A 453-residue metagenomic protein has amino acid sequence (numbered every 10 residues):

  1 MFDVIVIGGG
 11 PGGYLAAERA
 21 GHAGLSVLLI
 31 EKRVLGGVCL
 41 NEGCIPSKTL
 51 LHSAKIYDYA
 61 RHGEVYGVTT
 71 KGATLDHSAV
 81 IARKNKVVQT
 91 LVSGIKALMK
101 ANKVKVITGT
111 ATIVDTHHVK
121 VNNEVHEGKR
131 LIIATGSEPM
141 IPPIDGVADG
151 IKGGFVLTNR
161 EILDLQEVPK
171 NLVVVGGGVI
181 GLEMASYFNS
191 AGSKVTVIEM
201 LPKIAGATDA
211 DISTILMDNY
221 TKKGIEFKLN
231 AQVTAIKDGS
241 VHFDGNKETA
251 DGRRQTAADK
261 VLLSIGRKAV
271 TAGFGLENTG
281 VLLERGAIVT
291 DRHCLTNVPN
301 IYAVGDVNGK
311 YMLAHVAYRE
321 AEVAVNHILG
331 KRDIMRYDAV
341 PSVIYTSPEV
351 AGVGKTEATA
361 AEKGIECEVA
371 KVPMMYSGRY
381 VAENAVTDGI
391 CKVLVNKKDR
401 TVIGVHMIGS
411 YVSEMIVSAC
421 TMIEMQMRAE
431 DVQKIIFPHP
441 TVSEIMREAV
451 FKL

Functional and structural regions predicted by a protein language model:
M1-F2, N122-R130, A250-K260, N297: Core beta-strand elements of the Rossmann-like FAD/NAD(P) dinucleotide-binding domain in flavoenzyme oxidoreductases
M1-G10, V168-G178: Beta1/beta-strand and adjacent pyrophosphate-binding region of the FAD-binding site in flavoprotein oxidoreductases
F2, E18-L25, I30-V168, T196 (+8 more regions): Glycine-rich flavin
I5-I7, A111, H126-G136, V174-V175 (+3 more regions): Short hydrophobic core segments
I7-R33, V38, I45, T49-I56 (+3 more regions): Flexible, glycine-rich terminal cap/loop adjacent to redox cofactors in electron-transfer oxidoreductases
G13, G181-L182: N-terminal Rossmann-fold NAD(P) dinucleotide-binding loop
A17, G21, A185, N189-S190: Gly/Ala-rich phosphate-binding loop of Rossmann-like dinucleotide-binding domains, activating on the conserved
D149-V168, Q255-T256, K260-L329: FAD-site-proximal beta/loop scaffold in flavoenzymes
